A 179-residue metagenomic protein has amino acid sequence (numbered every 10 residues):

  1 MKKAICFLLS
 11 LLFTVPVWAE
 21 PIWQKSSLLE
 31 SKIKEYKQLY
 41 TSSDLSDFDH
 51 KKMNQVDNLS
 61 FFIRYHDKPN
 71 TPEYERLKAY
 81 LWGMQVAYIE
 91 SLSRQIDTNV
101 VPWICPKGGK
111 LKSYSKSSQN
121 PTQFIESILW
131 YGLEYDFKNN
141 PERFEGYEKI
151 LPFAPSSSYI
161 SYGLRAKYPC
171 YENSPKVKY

Functional and structural regions predicted by a protein language model:
K2-K3, W18, K34, K110: Intrinsic low-complexity, intrinsically disordered segments enriched in polar/basic residues
K2-S10: Sec-dependent signal peptide recognition, specifically the positively charged N-region followed immediately by
C6-F7, W18, K68, V100: Intrinsically disordered and other compositionally biased segments
L11, A79-V86, Y162, A166: Short, residue-level hotspots on alpha-helical faces of the histone-fold and other alpha-helical interaction modules
T14-P16: N-terminal signal peptide c-region/cleavage motif recognized by signal peptidases
E20-D97: N-terminal secretory signal peptides
I22-W23, L29, Y40, L45-H50 (+1 more regions): Compact alpha-helical subdomains of small soluble proteins
